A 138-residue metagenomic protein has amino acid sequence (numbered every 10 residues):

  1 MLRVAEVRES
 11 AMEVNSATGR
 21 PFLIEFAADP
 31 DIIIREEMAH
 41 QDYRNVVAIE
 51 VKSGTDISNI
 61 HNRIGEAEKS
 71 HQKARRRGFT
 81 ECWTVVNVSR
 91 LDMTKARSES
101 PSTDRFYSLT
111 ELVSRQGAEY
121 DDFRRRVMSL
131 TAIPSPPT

Functional and structural regions predicted by a protein language model:
L2-T138: Catalytic core segments in nucleotide and nucleic-acid processing enzymes
